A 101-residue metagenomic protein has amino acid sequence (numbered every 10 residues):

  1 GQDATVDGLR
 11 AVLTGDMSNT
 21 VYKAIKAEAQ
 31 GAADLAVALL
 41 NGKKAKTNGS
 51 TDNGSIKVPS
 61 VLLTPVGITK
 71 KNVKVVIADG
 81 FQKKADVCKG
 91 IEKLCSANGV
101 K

Functional and structural regions predicted by a protein language model:
G1-D16: Venus flytrap/periplasmic-binding-protein-like
G1-Q2, N19-Y22, G67: Structural recognition of the beta-strand scaffold that forms the well-ordered cores of secreted hydrolase catalytic
T5-G8, A24-K44, N48: Hydrophobic alpha-helical segments within soluble ligand-binding/sensing domains
T14-K26: Short beta-strand elements at the ligand-binding edges of bilobed clamshell
L35-K101: Hinge/cleft segment of the Venus flytrap/periplasmic-binding protein
